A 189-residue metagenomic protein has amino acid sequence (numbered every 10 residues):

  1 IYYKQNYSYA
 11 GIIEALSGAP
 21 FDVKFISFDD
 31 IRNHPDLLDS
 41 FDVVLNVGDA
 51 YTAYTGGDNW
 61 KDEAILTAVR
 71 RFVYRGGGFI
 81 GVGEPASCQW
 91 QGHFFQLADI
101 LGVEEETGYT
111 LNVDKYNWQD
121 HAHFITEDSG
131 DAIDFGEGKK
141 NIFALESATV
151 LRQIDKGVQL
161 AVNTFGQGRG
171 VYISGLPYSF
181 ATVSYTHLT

Functional and structural regions predicted by a protein language model:
I1-V43, W90, T164: Aromatic-Pro/Gly-enriched surface loop or interdomain linker that acts as a lid/target-recognition segment
V23-K24, F79, G170: Hydrophobic anchor at the start of a short beta-strand that flanks the dinucleotide cofactor-binding loop
D42-G48, I80, Y172: Structural motif
A50-Y54, P177-F180: A short, flexible beta-alpha/helix-coil linker loop
Y51-D131: A glycine-rich, often tryptophan-bearing local segment used as a flexible ligand/cofactor-contacting loop or short
E106-R169, I173-V183: Catalytic beta-strand/loop cores that center a nucleophilic Ser/Cys/Thr and support acyl-enzyme chemistry
T186-T189: Conserved small/polar residues in nucleotide/adenosyl-binding loops
